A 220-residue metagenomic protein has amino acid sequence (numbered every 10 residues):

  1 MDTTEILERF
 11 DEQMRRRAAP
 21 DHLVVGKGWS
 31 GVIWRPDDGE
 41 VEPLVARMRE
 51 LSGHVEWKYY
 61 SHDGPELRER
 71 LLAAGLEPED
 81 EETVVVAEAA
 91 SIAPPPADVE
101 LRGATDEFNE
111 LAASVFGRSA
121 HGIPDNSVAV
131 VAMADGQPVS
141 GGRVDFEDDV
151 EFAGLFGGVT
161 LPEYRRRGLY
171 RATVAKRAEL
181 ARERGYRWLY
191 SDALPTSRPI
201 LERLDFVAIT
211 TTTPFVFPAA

Functional and structural regions predicted by a protein language model:
M1-S52, D63-G64, R68, H121: N-terminal charged segments
R15, D37-E107, S191, T213-F217: Acyl-donor-binding surface of acyltransferase catalytic domains
E40-A46, G157-T160, R166-E183, R198-P199 (+1 more regions): Conserved acetyl-CoA-binding loop-helix of GNAT-fold acetyltransferases
G53-V55, R187, V207: Short acidic/polar active-site loop segments enriched in Thr and Asp
L71, L201, F206: Conserved active-site tyrosine of GNAT-family acetyltransferases
D80, P138-S140, T210: A structural microfeature
V99-V128: A contiguous pocket-lining binding segment that forms or flanks enzyme active sites
R118-E163: A conserved beta-strand-loop-helix scaffold within acyl/acetyltransferase catalytic domains
